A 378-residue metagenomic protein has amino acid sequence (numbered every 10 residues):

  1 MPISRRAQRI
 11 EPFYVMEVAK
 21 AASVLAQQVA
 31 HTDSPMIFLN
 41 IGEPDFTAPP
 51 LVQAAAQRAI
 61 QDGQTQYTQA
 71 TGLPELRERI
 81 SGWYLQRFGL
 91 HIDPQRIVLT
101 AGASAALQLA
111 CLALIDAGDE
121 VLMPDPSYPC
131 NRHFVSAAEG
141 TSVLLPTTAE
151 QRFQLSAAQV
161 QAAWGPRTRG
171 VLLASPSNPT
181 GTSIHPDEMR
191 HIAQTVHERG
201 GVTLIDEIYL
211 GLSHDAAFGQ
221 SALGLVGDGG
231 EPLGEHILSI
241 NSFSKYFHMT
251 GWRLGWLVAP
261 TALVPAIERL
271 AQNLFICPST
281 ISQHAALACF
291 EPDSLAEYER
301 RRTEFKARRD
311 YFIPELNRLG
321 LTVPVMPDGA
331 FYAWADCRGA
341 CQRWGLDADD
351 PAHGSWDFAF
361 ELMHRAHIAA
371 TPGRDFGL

Functional and structural regions predicted by a protein language model:
I3, A7-E11, M16-V18, Q28-A59 (+2 more regions): PLP-dependent class I/II
A22-L25: Conserved small-residue
Q64: C-terminal edge-of-domain segments
Y67-A101: Conserved N-terminal alpha-helix of the aminotransferase class I/II PLP-enzyme fold
